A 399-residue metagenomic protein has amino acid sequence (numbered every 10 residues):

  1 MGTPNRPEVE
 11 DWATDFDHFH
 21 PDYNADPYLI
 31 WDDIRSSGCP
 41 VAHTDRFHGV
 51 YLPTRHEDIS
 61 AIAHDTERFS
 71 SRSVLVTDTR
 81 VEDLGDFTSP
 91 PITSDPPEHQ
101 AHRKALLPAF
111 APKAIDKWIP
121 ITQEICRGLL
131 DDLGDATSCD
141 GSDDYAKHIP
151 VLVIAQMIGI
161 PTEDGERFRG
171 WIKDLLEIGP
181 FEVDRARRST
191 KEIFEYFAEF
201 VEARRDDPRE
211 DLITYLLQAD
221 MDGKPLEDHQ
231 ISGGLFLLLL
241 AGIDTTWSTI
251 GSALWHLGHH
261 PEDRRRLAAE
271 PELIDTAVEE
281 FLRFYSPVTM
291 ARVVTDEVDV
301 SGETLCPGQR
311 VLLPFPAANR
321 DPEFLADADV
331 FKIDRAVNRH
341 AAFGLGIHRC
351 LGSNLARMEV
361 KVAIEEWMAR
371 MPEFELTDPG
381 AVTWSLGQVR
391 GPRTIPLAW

Functional and structural regions predicted by a protein language model:
M1-W399: Cytochrome P450
